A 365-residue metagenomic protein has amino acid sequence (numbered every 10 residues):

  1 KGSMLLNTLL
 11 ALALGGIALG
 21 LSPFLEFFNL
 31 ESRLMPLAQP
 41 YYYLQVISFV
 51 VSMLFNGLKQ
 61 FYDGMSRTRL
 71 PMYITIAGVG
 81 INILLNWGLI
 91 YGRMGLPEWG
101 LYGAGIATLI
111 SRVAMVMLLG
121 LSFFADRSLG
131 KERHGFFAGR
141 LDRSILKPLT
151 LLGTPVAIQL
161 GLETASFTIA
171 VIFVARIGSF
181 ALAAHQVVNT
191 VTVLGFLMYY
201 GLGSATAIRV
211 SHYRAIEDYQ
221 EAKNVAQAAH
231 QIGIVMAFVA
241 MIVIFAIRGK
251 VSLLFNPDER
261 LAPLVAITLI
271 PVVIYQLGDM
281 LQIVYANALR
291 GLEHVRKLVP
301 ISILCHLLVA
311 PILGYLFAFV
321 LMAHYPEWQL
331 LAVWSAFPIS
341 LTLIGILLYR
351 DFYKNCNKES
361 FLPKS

Functional and structural regions predicted by a protein language model:
K1-G15, L19, S52-P71, A184-R248 (+1 more regions): Small-residue-rich hydrophobic transmembrane alpha-helices
K1-V50, L96-T154, V210-Y275, F317-S365: Short alpha-helical transmembrane segments in multi-pass integral membrane proteins
A13, V46, V50-V51, A77 (+10 more regions): Residue-level hotspots within pore-lining transmembrane alpha-helices of multi-pass secondary transporters
S22-P23, Q60, W87, Y91 (+10 more regions): Transmembrane alpha-helix boundary and packing residues in multipass membrane permease domains and related
P23-S32, G88-W99, G161-L194, H212-Y213 (+2 more regions): Helix-terminus/linker motif at the lipid-water interface of multi-pass membrane proteins
L44, G78, S111-M115, L119 (+3 more regions): Transmembrane helical elements of multi-pass membrane transporters/channels
L44-D63, P71-V79, A104-L119, Y200-G203 (+4 more regions): Short runs within selected transmembrane alpha-helices of multi-pass transporters and secretion channels
